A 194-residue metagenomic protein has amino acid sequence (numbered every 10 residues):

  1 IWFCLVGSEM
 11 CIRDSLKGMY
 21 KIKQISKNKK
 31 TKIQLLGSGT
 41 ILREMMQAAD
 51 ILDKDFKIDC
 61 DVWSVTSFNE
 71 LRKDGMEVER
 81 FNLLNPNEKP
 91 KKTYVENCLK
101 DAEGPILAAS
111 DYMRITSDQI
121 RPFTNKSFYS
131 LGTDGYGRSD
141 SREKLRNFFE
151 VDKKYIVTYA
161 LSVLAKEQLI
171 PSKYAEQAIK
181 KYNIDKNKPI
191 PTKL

Functional and structural regions predicted by a protein language model:
I1-G7, C11-I12: Single conserved hydrophobic/aromatic residue that forms the stacking wall/gate of nucleotide- or nucleobase-binding
S8-E9, M46-A48, R72-E77, D118-R121 (+1 more regions): Short acidic, glycine/serine/threonine-rich loops at helix termini
R13-C60: Long hydrophobic segments that form regular secondary structure
I22-K29, N97-D101, R121-T124: Solvent-exposed alpha-helices and their adjacent loops that cap or buttress functional pockets in soluble metabolic
L36-G39, D55, D61-T66, A108-S110 (+2 more regions): Generic beta-strand/beta-sheet core signal
D55-T66, E167-Q177: Flexible, glycine/charged-enriched surface loops at secondary-structure junctions
T66-Q119: Glycine-rich, anion-gripping cofactor-binding loops and their flanking helix/strand elements in enzyme active sites
K100-L194: Peripheral docking tails and interdomain loops at the edges of cofactor- or intermediate-handling domains
